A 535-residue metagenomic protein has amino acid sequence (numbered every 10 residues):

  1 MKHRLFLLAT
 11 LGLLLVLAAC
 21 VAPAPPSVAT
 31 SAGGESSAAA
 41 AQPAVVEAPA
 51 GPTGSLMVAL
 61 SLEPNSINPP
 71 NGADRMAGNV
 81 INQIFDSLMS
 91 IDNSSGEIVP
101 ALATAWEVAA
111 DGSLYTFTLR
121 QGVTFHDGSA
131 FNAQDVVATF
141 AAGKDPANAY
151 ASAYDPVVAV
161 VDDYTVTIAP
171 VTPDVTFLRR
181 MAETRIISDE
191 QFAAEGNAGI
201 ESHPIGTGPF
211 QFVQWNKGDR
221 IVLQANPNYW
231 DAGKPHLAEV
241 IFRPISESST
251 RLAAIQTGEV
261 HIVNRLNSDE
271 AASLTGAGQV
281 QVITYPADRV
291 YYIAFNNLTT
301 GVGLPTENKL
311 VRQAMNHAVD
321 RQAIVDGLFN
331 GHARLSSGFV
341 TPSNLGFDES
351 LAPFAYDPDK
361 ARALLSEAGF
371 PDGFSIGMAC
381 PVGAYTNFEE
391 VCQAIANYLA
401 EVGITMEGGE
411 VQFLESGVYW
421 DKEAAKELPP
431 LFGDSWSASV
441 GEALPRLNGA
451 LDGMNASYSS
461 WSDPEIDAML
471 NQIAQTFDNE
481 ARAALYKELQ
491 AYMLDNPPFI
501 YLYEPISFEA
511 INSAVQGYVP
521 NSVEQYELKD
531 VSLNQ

Functional and structural regions predicted by a protein language model:
A59-A110, A141, I205-T207: N-terminal lobe/hinge region of extracytoplasmic solute-binding protein
D92-E97, A182-P235, E239, D359 (+1 more regions): Gly/Pro-rich hinge or "lid" segments in bacterial periplasmic/extracellular proteins
T104-A147, V161, T167-A169, A254 (+1 more regions): Aromatic- and charge-enriched surface segment that lines or borders ligand/interaction sites
T116-T118, Y150-F192, Q214: Surface-exposed binding/hinge segments that line and control ligand-binding clefts or catalytic entry sites
A142, N228-S273: Ligand-site clamp/hinge motif
N216, A225, Y291, A318-F347 (+2 more regions): Detector for C-terminal structural segments
Q224-N228, A287-A314, G327, P505: A bilobed periplasmic-binding-protein/Venus flytrap-type ligand-binding module shared by bacterial periplasmic
V302, R334-E367, V382-E390: Structural transition elements
